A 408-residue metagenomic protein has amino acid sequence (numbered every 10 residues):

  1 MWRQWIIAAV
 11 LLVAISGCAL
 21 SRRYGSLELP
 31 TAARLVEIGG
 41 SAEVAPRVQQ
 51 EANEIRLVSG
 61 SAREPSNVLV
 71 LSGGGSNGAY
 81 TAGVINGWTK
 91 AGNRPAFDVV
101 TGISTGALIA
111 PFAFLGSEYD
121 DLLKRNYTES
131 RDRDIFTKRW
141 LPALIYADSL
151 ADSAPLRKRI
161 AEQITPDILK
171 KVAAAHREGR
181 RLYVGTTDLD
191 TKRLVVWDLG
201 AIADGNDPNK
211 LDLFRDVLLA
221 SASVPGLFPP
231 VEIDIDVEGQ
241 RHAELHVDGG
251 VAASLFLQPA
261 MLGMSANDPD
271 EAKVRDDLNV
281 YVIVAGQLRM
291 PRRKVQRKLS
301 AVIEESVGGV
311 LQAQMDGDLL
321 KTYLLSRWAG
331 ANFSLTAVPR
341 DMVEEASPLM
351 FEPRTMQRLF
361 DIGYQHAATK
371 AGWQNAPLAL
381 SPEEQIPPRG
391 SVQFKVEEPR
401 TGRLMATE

Functional and structural regions predicted by a protein language model:
M1-I6: Bacterial N-terminal signal peptides that target proteins for export
A14-G17: C-terminal motif of bacterial Sec signal peptides marking the signal peptidase cleavage site
A19-V99, F114-E408: Patatin-like phospholipase
S104-T105: Active-site loop->helix "elbow" adjoining a glycine-rich segment at hydrolase catalytic centers
I109-F112: Hydrolases whose catalytic domains are alpha/beta-hydrolase-1, hotdog thioesterase, or metallo-beta-lactamase-like
